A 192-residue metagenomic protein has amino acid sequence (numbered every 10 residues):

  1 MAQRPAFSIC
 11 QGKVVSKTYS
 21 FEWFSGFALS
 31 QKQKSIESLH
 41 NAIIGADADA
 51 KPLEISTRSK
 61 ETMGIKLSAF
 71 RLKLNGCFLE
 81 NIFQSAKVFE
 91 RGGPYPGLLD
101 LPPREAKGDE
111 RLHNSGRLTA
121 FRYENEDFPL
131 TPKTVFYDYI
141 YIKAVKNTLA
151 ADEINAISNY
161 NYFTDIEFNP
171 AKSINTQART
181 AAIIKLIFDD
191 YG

Functional and structural regions predicted by a protein language model:
M1-I55: Short, extreme N-terminal leader segments that mark the start of a protein/domain
Q3, S59, Y95: Phosphate/adenylate-binding glycine loop and adjacent helical scaffold
E54, S59-K66: Compact, well-ordered interaction domains used in eukaryotic information-processing assemblies
K66-S68, C77-N147: A contiguous catalytic/ligand-binding core that recognizes phosphate-bearing ligands
I142-D165, Q177-R179: A short mid-domain helix/strand-loop element embedded in enzyme catalytic domains that forms or borders the active-site
P170-I184: Active-site nucleophilic cysteine motif
L186-Y191: Charged low-complexity "KEKE/polyampholyte" interaction tracts
